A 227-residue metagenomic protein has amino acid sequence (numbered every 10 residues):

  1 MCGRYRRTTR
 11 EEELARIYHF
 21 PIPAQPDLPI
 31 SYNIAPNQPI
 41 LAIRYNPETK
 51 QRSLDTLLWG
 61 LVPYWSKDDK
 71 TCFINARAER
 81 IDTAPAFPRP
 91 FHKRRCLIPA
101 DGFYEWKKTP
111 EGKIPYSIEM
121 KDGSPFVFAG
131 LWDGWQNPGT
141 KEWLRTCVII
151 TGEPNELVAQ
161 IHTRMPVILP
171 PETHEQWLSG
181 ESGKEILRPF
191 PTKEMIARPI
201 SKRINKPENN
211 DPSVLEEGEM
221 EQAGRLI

Functional and structural regions predicted by a protein language model:
M1-I227: Short linear sequence motif anchored by a di-proline
